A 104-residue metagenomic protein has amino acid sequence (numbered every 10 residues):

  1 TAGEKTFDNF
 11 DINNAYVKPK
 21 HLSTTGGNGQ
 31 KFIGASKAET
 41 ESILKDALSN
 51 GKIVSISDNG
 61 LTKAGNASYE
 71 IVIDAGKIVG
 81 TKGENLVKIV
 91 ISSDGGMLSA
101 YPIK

Functional and structural regions predicted by a protein language model:
A2-K104: Functional cores of ribonucleases/endoribonucleases
